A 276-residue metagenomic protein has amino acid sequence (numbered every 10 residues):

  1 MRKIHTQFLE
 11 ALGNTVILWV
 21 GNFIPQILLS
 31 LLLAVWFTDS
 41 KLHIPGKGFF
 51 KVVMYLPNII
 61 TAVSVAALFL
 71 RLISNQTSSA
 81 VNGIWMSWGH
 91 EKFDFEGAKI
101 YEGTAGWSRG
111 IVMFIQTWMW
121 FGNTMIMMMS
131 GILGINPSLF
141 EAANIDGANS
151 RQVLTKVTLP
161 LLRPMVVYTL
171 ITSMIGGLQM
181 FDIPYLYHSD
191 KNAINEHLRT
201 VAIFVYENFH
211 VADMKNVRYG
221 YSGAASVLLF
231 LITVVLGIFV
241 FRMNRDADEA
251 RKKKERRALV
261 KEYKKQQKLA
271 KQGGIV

Functional and structural regions predicted by a protein language model:
M1-A270, I275-V276: A structural signal for multi-pass alpha-helical bundles of membrane permease subunits that mediate small-molecule
